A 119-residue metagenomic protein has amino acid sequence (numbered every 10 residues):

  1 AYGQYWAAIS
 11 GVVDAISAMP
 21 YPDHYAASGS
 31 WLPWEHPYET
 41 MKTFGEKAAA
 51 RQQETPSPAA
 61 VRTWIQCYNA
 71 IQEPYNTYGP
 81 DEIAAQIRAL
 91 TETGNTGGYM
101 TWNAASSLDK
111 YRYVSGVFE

Functional and structural regions predicted by a protein language model:
A1-A7: Distinct, well-ordered alpha-helical segments
V12-A27, P37-E119: Substrate-binding cleft of secreted/luminal carbohydrate-active enzymes
W31-E35: Short glycine-enriched, charge-decorated loop/helix-capping segments at active-site entrances that position
